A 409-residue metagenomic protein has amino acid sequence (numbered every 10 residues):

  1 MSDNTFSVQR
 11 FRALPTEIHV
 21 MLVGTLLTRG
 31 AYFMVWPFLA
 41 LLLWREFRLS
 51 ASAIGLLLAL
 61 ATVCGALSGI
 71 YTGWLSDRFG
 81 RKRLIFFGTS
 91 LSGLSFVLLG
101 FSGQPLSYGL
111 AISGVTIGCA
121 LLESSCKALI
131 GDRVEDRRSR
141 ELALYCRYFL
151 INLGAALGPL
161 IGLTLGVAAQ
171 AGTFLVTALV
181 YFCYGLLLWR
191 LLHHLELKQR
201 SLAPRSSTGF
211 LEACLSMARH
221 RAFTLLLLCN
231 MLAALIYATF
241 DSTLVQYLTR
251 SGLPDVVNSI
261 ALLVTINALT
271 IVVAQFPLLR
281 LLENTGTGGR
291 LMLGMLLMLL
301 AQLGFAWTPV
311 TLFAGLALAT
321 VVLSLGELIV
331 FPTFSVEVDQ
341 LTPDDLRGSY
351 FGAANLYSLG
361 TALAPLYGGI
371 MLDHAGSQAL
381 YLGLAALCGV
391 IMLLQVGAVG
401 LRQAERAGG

Functional and structural regions predicted by a protein language model:
S2-P15, H193-L227: Juxtamembrane intracellular "pre-TM" segments in multi-pass secondary transporters
P37-S52, S242-I260: Short amphipathic helix-loop junctions that connect adjacent transmembrane helices in Major Facilitator Superfamily/SLC
T62-I70, A155-A156, A268-F276, T361-L366: Residue-level signature of mid-helix packing/kink "hotspots" within the transmembrane helices of 12-pass Major
S68-G80, V273-T287, L372: Helix-to-loop junctions at the C-terminal end of transmembrane segments in multipass secondary transporters
R83-L98, G289-G304: Structural signature of the two symmetry-related core transmembrane helices
I112-I151: Cytoplasmic helix-loop-helix junction between adjacent transmembrane helices in 12-TM secondary transporters
G172-R190, Y381-G397: Symmetry-related core transmembrane helices of the 12-TM Major Facilitator Superfamily/SLC fold
L341-H374: A late C-terminal transmembrane helix in Major Facilitator Superfamily
